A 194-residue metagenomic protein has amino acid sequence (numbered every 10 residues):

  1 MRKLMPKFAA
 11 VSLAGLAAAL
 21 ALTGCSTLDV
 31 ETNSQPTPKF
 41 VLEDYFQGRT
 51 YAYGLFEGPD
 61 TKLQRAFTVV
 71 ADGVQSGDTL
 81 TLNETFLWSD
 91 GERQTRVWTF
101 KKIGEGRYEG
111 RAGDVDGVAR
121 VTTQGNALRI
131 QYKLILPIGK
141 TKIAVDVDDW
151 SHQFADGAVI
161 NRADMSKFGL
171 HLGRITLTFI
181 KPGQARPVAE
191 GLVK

Functional and structural regions predicted by a protein language model:
R2-L13: Bacterial N-terminal signal peptides that target proteins for export
A21-G24: C-terminal motif of bacterial Sec signal peptides marking the signal peptidase cleavage site
S26-L28: Bacterial signal peptide processing site
S34-R49: N-terminal helix-cap/turn-to-beta initiation motif at the start of protein domains
Y53, E57-I138, W150: Central antiparallel beta-sheet cores of small beta-barrel/beta-sandwich binding domains
K62-A66, K142-A144, L172-G173: Short glycine/proline-enriched turns and hinge-like loops at secondary-structure junctions
I138-G139, A144, R162: Soluble extracytoplasmic domains of inner/organellar membrane proteins
D148-K194: Glycine-rich, aromatic-bearing surface loops/beta-hairpins
